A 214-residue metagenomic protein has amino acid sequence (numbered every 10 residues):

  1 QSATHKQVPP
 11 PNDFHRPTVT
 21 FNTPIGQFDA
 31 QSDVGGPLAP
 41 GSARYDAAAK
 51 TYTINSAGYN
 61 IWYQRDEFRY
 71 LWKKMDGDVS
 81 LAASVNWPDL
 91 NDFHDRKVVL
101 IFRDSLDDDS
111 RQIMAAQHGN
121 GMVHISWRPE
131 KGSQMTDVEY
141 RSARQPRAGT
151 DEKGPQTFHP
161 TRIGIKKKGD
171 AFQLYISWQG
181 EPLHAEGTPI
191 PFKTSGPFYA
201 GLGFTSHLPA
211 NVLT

Functional and structural regions predicted by a protein language model:
A3-T214: Extracellular glycan-recognition regions
